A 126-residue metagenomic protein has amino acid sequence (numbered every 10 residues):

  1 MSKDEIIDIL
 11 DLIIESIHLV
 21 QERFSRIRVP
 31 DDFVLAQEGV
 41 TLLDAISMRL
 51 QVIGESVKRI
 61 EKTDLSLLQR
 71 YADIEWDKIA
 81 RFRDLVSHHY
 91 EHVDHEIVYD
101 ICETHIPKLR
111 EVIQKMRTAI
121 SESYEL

Functional and structural regions predicted by a protein language model:
M1-L126: Solvent-exposed interaction patches of small proteins and small membrane subunits
